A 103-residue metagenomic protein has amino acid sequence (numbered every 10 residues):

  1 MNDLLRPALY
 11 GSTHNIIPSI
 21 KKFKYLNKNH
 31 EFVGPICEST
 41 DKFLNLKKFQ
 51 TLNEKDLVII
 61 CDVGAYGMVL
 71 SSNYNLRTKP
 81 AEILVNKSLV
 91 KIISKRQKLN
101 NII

Functional and structural regions predicted by a protein language model:
M1-I103: Charged (often Lys/Glu-rich) extended helix/loop segments that serve as interaction or gating elements
